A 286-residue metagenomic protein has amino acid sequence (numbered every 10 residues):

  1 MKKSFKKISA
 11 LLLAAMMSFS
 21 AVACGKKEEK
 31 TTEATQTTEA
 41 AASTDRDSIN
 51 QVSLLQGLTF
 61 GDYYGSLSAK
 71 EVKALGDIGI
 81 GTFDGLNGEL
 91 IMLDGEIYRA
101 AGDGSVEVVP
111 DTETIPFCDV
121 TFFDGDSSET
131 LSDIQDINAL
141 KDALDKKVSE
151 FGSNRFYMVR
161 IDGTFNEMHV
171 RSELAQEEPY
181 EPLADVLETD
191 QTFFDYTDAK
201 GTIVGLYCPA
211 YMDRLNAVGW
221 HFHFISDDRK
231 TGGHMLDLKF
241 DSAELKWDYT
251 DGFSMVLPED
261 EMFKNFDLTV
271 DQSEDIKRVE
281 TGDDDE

Functional and structural regions predicted by a protein language model:
M1-L11: Bacterial N-terminal signal peptides that target proteins for export
F19-A23: C-terminal motif of bacterial Sec signal peptides marking the signal peptidase cleavage site
K27-T44: N-terminal, intrinsically disordered, polar/charged segments of Gram-positive cell-envelope systems that serve as
L55-T121: N-terminal low-complexity or amphipathic/hydrophobic leaders
A100-K147, F151: A glycine-rich, hydrophobic loop/mini-helix early in the fold
K141-L206, Y211-L215: Long, positively charged binding patches that form subdomain-scale interaction surfaces for polyanionic ligands
A217-I225: Histidine-centered divalent-metal-coordination microenvironment in nucleic-acid enzymes
S226-L268: A hydrophobic, small-residue-rich beta->alpha segment in the mid-to-C-terminal subdomain of diverse proteins
